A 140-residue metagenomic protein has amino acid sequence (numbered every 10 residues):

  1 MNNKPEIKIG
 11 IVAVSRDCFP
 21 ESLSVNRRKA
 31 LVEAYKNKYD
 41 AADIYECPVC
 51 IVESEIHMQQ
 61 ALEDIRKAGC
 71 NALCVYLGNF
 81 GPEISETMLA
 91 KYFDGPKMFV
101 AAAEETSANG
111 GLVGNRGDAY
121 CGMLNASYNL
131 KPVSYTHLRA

Functional and structural regions predicted by a protein language model:
N2-L112, Y120-L124: Metallocofactor- and cofactor-centric catalytic cores in central/energy metabolism, strongly enriched
K91, L130-K131: Anion (oxyanion) recognition and catalysis
N115: Carboxylate-rich, divalent-cation-coordinating active-site regions
T136-A140: Conserved small/polar residues in nucleotide/adenosyl-binding loops
